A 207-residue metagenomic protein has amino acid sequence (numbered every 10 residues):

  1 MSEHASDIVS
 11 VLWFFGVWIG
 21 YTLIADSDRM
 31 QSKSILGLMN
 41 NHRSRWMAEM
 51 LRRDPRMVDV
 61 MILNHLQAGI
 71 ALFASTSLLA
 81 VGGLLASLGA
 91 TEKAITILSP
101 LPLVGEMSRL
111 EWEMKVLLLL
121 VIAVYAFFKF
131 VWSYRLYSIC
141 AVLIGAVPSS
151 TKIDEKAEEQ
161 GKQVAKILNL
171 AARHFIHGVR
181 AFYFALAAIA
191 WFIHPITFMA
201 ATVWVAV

Functional and structural regions predicted by a protein language model:
M1, L78-G105, W191-M199, V205-A206: Juxtamembrane "helix exit" motif at the C-terminal ends of alpha-helical transmembrane segments in multi-pass membrane
S2-L12, V104-L119, P195-A200: Hydrophobic alpha-helical transmembrane segments
D7-I35, A71-L85, V116-S138, Y183: Hydrophobic alpha-helical membrane-embedded segments
A25-L66: Membrane-interface amphipathic/juxtamembrane segments adjacent to transmembrane helices
E49-M57, V142-A172: Solvent-exposed, non-transmembrane helices and loops of integral membrane proteins
D59-L85, W112-V116, A172-M199: Transmembrane alpha-helical segments and their cytosolic interface motifs in multi-pass membrane proteins
L88, A94-S149, D154: Membrane-proximal helix-loop-helix units in multi-pass membrane proteins
A123-F127, L170-A171, F184-A188, V203: Short, hydrophobic/aromatic alpha-helical segments in well-folded domains
